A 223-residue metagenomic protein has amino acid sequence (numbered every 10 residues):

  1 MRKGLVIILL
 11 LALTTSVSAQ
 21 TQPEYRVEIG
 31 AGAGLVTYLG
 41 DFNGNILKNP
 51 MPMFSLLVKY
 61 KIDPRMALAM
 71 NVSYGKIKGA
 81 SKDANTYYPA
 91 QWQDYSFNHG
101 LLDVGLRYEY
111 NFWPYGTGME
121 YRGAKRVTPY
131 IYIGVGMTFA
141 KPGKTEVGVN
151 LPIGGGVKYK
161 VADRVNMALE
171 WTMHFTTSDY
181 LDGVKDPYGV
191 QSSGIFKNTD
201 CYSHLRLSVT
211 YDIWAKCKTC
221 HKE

Functional and structural regions predicted by a protein language model:
A19-K59, R206-K216: Short glycine/proline- and aromatic-enriched beta-strand/turn motifs that initiate or cap beta-hairpins
E24, K61-R65, W113-Y115, K160-A162 (+1 more regions): Outer-membrane beta-barrel channels and translocator barrels
Y25, K48-P52, G100-V104, K125-V127 (+2 more regions): Residues that define the transmembrane beta-barrel architecture of outer-membrane proteins
E28-G30, A67-A69, Y130-Y132, N166-A168 (+1 more regions): Residue-level detector of the transmembrane beta-barrel scaffold of outer-membrane proteins
A31-L35, L56-Y60, L106-Y110, I133-M137 (+3 more regions): Residues on the lipid-exposed face of transmembrane beta-strands in outer-membrane beta-barrel proteins
F42-I46, S81-Y87, M119-R122, G143-V147 (+2 more regions): Outer-membrane beta-barrel translocator domains and adjoining extracellular loop/strand segments of Gram-negative
P64-T145, Y211: Gram-negative (and chloroplast) outer-membrane scaffold detector with strong preference for beta-barrel transmembrane
L101, A162-E223: Predominantly the C-terminal beta-signal and adjacent terminal strand-loop region of outer-membrane beta-barrel
